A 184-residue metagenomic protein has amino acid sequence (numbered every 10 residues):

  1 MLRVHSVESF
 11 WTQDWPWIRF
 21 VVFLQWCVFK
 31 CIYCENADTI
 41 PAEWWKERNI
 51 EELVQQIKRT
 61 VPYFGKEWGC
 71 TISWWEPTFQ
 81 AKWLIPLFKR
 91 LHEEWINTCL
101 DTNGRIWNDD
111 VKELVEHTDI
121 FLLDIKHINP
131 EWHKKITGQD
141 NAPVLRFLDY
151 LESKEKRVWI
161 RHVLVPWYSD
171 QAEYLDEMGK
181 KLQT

Functional and structural regions predicted by a protein language model:
M1-R3: Extreme N-terminal starter segment of soluble prokaryotic enzymes
S6-R48: Canonical Radical SAM [4Fe-4S] cluster-binding loop centered on the CxxxCxxC motif and its immediate flanking residues
E51: Acidic phosphotransfer microenvironment of two-component signaling modules
V54, K58-P62, K66-G69, W74-T184: Conserved AdoMet/S-adenosylmethionine-binding subsite of the radical SAM
